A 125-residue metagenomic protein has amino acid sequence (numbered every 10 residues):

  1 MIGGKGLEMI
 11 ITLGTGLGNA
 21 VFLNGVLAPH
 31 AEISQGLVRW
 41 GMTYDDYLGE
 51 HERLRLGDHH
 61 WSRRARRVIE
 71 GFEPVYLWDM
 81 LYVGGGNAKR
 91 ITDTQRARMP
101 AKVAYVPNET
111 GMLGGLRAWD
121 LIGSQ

Functional and structural regions predicted by a protein language model:
M1-T12, V21-Q125: ATP-binding/phosphotransfer module of carbohydrate and carboxylate kinases, centering on a glycine-rich
